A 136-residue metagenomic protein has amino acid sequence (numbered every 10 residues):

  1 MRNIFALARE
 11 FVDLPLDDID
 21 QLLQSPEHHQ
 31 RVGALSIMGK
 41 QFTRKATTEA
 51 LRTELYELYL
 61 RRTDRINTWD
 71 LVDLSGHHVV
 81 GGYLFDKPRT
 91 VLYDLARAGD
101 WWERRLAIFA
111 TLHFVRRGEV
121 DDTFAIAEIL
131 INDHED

Functional and structural regions predicted by a protein language model:
M1-D136: Alpha-helical scaffold domains
